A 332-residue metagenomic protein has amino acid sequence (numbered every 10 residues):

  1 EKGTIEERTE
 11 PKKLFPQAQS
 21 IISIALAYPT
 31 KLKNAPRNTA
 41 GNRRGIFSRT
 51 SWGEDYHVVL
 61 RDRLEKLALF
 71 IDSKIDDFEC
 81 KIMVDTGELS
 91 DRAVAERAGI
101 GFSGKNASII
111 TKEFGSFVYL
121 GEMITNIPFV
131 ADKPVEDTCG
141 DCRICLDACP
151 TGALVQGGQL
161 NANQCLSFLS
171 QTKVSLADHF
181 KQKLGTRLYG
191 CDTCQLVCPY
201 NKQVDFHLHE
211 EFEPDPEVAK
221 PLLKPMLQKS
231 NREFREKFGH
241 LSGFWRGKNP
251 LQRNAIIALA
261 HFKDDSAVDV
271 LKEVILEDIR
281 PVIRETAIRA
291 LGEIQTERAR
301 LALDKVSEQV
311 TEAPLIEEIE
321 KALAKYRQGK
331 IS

Functional and structural regions predicted by a protein language model:
E1-T138, L315: Auxiliary alpha/beta "docking" domains used to position bulky ligands
I110-P134, N161-F180, N231, R235: Short, charged low-complexity linear segments at domain edges
A131-G140, K181-C191: Immediate flanking context of iron-sulfur cluster ligation sites
I144-S167, R187-E211: Iron-sulfur cluster-binding cysteine motifs and their immediate structural context in ferredoxin-like electron-transfer
Q171, F244-G247, L276-V282, K305-I316: Short coil turns that connect the paired helices of HEAT/ARM alpha-solenoid repeats
P216-K248, R253, I257: Glycine-rich phosphate/pyrophosphate-binding loop and adjacent beta-alpha nucleotide/cofactor-binding cores
E233-F238, D264-L276, T296-E308, K330-S332: Amphipathic alpha-helical scaffolding segments comprising HEAT/armadillo-like alpha-solenoid repeats
Q252-D264, E273, R284-T296, I316-K330: Structural detector for internal amphipathic alpha-helices that build alpha-solenoid repeat scaffolds
